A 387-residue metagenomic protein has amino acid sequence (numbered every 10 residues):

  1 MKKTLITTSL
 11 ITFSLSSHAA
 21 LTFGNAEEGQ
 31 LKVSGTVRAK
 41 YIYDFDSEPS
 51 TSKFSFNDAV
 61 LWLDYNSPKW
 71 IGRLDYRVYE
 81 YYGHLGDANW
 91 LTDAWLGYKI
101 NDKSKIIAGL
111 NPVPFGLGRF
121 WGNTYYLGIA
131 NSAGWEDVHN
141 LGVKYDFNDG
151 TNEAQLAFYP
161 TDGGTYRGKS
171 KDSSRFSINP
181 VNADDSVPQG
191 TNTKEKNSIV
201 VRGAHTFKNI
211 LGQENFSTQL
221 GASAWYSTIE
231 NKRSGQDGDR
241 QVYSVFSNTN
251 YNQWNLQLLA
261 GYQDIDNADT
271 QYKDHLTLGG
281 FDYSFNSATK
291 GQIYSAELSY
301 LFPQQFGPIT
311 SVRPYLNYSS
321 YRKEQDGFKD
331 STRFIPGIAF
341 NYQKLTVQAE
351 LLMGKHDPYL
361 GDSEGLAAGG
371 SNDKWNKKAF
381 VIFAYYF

Functional and structural regions predicted by a protein language model:
L21-D44, E48-G168, T206-K208, S295: Outer membrane beta-barrel
G29, S50-A59, A88-T92, D137-L141 (+8 more regions): Residues that define the transmembrane beta-barrel architecture of outer-membrane proteins
L31-V37, G72-L74, I106-A108, A154-L156 (+8 more regions): Transmembrane beta-strands of outer-membrane beta-barrel proteins
A39-F45, D58, S67-I71, Y76-Y82 (+12 more regions): Transmembrane beta-strands of outer-membrane beta-barrel pores
L61-Y65, A94-Y98, V143-F147, V201-H205 (+5 more regions): Residues on the lipid-exposed face of transmembrane beta-strands in outer-membrane beta-barrel proteins
S132-I229: Aromatic- and glycine-enriched pocket-lining scaffold segments that form the walls of small-molecule binding clefts
V201, H205-E324, K377, Y385: Detector for outer-membrane/organellar transmembrane beta-barrel domains, recognizing the amphipathic beta-strand
Q343-Y386: Predominantly the C-terminal beta-signal and adjacent terminal strand-loop region of outer-membrane beta-barrel
